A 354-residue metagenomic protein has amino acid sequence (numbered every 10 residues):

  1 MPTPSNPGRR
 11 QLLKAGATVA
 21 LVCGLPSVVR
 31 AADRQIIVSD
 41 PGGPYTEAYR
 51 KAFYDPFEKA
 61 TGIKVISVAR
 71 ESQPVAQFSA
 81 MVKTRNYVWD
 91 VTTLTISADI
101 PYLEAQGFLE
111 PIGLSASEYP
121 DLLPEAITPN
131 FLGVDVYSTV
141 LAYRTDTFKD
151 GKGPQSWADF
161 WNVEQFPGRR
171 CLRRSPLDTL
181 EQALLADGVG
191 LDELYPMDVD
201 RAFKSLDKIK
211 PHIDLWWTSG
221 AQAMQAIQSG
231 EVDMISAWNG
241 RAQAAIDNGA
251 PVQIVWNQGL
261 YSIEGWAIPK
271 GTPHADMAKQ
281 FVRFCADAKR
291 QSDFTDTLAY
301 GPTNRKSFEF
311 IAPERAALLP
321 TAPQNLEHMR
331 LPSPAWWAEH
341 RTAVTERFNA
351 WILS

Functional and structural regions predicted by a protein language model:
M1-C23: N-terminal secretory signal peptides
S27-A31: Sec/Tat signal peptide C-region and signal peptidase I cleavage site
A32-P101: Early extracytoplasmic/lumenal segment of secretory-pathway proteins
G43-R50, Y87-W89, T93-D214, T218-Q228: Extracytoplasmic ligand-binding site segments that recognize negatively charged/polar headgroups
D99-Y102, Q228, D233-P251: A ligand-binding cleft/hinge motif common to bilobed small-molecule-binding domains
Y137, D200-I209, I246-T272, F308: Periplasmic-binding protein-like
Q225, N325-S354: Conserved C-terminal helix/tail region of periplasmic/extracytoplasmic solute-binding proteins
P269-P332: Mature extracytoplasmic/periplasmic domains
